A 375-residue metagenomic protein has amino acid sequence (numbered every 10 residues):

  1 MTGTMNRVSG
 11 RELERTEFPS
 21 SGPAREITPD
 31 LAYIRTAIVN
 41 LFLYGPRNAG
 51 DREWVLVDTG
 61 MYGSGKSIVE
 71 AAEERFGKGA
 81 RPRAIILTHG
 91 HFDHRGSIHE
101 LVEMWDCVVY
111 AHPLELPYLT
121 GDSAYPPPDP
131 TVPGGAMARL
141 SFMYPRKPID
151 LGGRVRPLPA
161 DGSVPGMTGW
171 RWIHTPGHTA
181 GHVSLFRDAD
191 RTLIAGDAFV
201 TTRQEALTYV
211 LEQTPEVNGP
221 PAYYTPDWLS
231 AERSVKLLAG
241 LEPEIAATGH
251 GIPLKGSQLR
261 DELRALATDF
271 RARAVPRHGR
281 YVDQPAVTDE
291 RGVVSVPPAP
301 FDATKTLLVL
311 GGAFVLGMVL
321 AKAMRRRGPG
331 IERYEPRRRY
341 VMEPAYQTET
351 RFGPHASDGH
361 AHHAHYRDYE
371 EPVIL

Functional and structural regions predicted by a protein language model:
M1-E17, D51, R280-P297, G330-L375: Intrinsically disordered, highly charged
R7, R11-L13, E115-H174, P220-A239: Metallo-beta-lactamase
E17-F76, L185-G196, T201: Conserved beta-strand hairpin/beta-sheet module of binuclear metal-dependent hydrolase folds, prominently
V55-V57, I86, V109, T192-I194 (+1 more regions): Residue-level marker for buried hydrophobic side chains located in beta-strands that build the well-ordered beta-sheet
M61-G63, R171-P176, A180-S257: Metallo-beta-lactamase
G63-K66, E73-R156: Active-site HxH/HxHxD metal-binding segment of metal-dependent hydrolases
S123, P128-L140, I245-H278: C-terminal/domain-terminus segments
P298-G328, E349, D358: Hydrophobic alpha-helical topogenic segments used for membrane insertion/localization
